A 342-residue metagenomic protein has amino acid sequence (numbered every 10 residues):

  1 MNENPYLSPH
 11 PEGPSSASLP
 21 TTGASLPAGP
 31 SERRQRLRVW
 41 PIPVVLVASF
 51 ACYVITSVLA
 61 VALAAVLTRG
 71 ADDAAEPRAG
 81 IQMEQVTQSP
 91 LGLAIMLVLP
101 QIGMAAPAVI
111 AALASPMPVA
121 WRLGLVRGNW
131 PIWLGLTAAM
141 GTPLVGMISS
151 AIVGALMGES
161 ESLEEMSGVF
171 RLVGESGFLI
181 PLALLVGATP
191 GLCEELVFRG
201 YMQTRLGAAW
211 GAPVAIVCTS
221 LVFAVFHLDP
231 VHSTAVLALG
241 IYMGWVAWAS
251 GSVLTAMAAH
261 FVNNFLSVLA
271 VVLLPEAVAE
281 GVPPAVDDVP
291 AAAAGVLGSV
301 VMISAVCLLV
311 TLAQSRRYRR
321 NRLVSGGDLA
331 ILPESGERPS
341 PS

Functional and structural regions predicted by a protein language model:
M1-Q35, R322-S342: Low-complexity, intrinsically disordered extramembrane tails and loops of integral membrane proteins
Y6, F261-S342: C-terminal membrane module of polytopic membrane proteins
P30-A51, L123-M140, V253-L254: Alpha-helical transmembrane segments and their helix-start/interface "positive-inside/aromatic belt" motifs in integral
S49-V58, A62, A105-I110, M140-I148 (+1 more regions): Hydrophobic core of alpha-helical transmembrane segments in multi-pass integral membrane proteins
F50-A62, S220, A224-V225, H232-P290: Functionally important transmembrane alpha-helices
L67-A94, M117-C193, T204, A208 (+2 more regions): Juxtamembrane helix-loop-helix connectors linking adjacent transmembrane helices in multi-pass membrane enzymes
V98, I102, G128, L136 (+11 more regions): Residue-level signature of the transmembrane alpha-helical core of multi-pass small-molecule transporters
C193-C218, W245-S252: Membrane-interface helix/loop boundary segments of multi-pass membrane proteins
